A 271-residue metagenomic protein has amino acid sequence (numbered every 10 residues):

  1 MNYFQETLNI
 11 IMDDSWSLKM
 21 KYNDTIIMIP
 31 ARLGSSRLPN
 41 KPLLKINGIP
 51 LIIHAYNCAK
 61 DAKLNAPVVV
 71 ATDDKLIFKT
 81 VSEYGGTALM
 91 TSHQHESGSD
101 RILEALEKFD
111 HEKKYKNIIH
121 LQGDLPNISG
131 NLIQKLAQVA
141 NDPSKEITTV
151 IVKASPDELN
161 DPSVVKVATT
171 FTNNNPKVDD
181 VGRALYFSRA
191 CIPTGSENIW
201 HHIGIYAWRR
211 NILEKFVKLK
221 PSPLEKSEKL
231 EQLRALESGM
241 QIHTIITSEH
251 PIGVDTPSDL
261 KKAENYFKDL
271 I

Functional and structural regions predicted by a protein language model:
M1-K19: N-terminal amphipathic/basic-hydrophobic helices that include classical n-h-c signal peptides and signal-anchor
K21, E197-I271: Conserved alpha/beta core of the MobA/IspD/sugar-nucleotide pyrophosphorylase nucleotidyltransferase superfamily
K21-T72: N-terminal glycine-rich phosphate-binding loop and ensuing alpha1 helix
H54, D73, I118, K145-T148 (+3 more regions): Structured catalytic cores of enzymes that bind and process phosphorylated ligands/cofactors
N65, K113-Y115, D142-K145, M240: Short, high-confidence coil segments that cap the C-terminus of an alpha-helix and link into the following beta-strand
V69, K75-L121, L125-K135: Short phosphate-binding loop-to-helix
I128-S222: Conserved core of the sugar-phosphate nucleotidyltransferase
